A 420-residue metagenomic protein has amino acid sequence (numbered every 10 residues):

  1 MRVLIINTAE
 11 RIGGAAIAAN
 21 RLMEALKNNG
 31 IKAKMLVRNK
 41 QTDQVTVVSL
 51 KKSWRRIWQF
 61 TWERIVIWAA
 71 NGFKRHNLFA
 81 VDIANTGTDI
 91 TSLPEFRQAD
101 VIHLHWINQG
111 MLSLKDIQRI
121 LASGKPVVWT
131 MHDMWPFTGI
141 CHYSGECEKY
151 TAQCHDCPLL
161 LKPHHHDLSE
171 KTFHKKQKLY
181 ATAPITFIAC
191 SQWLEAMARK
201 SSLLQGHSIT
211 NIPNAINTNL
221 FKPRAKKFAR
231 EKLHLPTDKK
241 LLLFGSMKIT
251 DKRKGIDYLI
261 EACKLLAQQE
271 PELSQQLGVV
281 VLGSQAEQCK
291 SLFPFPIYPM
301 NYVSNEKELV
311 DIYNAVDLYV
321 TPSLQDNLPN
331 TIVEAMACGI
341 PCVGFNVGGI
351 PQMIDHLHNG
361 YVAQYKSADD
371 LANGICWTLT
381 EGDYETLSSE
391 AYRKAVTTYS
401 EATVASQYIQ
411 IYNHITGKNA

Functional and structural regions predicted by a protein language model:
T138-Y143, P163-N211, I216-L220, K226: A short, active-site helix/loop in glycosyltransferases that binds the activated sugar's phosphate group
P236-K254, I260-C263: Conserved donor-binding/catalytic core segment of Leloir-type glycosyltransferases
E270-Q276, V281-V310: Nucleotide-activated donor-binding/catalytic signature segment of Leloir-type glycosyltransferases, i.e., the conserved
D311-V316: Short alpha-helical donor nucleotide-sugar binding micro-motif in glycosyltransferases
L324: Aromatic "clamp/platform" in nucleotide-sugar-dependent glycosyltransferases that forms part of the donor/acceptor
P341-G344: Short hydrophobic beta-strand element within catalytic cores of glycosyltransferases and related nucleotide-activated
H356-L357, Y361-A368, W377-G382: Conserved acidic donor-binding segment of nucleotide-sugar-dependent glycosyltransferases
D370, D383-T398, Q407-Q410: A short, well-ordered alpha-helix in the C-terminal region of glycosyltransferases
